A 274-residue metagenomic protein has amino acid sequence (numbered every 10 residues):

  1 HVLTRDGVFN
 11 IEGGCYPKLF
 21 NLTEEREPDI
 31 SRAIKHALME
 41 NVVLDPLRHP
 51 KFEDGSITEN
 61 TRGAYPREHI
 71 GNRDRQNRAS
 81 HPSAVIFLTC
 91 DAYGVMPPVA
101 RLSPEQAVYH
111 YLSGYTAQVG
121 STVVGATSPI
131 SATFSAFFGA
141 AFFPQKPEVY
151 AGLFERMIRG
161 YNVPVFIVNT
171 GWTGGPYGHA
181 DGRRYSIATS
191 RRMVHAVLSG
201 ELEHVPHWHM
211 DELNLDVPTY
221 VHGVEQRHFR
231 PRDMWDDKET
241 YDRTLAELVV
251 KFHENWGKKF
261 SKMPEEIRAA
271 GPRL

Functional and structural regions predicted by a protein language model:
V2-M234, E247, K251-F252: Glycine-rich, often acidic-flanked micro-motifs that create phosphate/phosphodiester-binding or positioning elements
H228, D233-L274: Generic C-terminus detector
